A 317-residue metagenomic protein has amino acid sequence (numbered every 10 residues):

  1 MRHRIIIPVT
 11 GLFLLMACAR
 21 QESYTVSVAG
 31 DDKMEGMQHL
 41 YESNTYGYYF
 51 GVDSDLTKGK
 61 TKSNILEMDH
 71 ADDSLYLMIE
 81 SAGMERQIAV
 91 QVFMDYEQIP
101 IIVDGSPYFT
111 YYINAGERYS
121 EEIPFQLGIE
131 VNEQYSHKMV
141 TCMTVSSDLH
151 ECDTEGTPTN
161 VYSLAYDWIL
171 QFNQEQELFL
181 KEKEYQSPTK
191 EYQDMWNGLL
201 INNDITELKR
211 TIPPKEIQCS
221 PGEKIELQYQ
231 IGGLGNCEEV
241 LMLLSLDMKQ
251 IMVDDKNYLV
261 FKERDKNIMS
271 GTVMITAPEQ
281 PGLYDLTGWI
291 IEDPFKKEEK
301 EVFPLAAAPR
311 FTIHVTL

Functional and structural regions predicted by a protein language model:
L15-A17: C-terminal motif of bacterial Sec signal peptides marking the signal peptidase cleavage site
Y24-I65, E177-Q218: Short, compositionally biased P/S/T/A/G/V-rich stretches that sit at domain boundaries
G36-L40, M94-S106, L149-C152, D247-D255: Short aromatic-acidic-glycine turn motif
S74-A82, E226-L234: Short edge beta-strand/loop segments characteristic of extracellular beta-sandwich folds
G83-I99, I231-Q250, I290-I291: Short acidic, flexible loop segments centered on an aromatic residue
V103-N132, K256-V273: Intrinsically disordered, low-complexity Pro/Gly/Ser/Thr-rich segments with frequent PxxP/GP/PP motifs and embedded
I129-V140, E279-T287: Short glycine/proline/serine/threonine-rich loop/turn segments at secondary-structure transition edges
H150-N197, F295-L317: Short beta-strand elements
